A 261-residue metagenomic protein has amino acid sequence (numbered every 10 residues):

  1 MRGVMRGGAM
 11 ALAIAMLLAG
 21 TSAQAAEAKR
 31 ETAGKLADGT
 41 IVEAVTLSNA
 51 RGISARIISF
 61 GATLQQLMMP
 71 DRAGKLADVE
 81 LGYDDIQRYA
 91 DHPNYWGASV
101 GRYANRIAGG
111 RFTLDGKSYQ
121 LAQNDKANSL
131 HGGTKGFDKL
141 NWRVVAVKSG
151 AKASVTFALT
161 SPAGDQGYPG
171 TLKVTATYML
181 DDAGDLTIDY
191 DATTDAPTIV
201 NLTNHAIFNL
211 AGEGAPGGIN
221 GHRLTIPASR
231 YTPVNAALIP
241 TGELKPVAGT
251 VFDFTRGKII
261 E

Functional and structural regions predicted by a protein language model:
M1-A11: Bacterial N-terminal signal peptides that target proteins for export
A9-G20: Bacterial N-terminal signal peptides
T21-A25: Sec/Tat signal peptide C-region and signal peptidase I cleavage site
A26-E261: An exposed, glycine/acidic-rich loop-and-rim segment of catalytic or binding clefts
